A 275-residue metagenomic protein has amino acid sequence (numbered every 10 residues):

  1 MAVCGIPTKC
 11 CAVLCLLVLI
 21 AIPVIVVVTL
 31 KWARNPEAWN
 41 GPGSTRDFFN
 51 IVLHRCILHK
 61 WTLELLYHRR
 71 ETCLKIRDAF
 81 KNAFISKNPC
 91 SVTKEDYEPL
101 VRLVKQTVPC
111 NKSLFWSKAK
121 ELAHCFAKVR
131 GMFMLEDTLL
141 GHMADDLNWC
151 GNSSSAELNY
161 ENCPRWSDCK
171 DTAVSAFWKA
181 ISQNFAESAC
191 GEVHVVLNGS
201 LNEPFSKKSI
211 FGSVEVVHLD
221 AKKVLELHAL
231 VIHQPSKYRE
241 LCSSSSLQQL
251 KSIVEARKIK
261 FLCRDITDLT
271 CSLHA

Functional and structural regions predicted by a protein language model:
M1-L17: Helix-loop boundary elements of multi-pass alpha-helical membrane proteins
A2, L17-P42: N-terminal signal peptide
P7-C11, R34-N35, G43-F48: Gly/His-enriched, cation/cofactor- and phosphate-binding structural elements
W39-H274: Catalytic toxin/effector domains delivered as secreted proteins or via bacterial secretion systems
